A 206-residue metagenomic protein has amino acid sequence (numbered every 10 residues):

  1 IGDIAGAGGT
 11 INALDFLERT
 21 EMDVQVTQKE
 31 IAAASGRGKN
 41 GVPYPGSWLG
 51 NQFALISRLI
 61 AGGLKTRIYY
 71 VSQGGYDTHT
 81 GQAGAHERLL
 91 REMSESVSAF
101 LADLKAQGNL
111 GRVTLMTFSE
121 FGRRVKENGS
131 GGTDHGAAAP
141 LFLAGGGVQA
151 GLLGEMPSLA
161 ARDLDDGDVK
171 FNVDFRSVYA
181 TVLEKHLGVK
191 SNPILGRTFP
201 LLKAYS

Functional and structural regions predicted by a protein language model:
I1-A106, K126, P140-S206: Feature for exported/extracytoplasmic and membrane-associated proteins, marking the mature portion
R67-Y69, G111-T114: Residue-level recognition of the N-termini of beta-strands and the immediately preceding loop/turn
V113-G122: Acidic/histidine-rich, metal-coordinating catalytic segments
G129-G132: Short proline/glycine-enriched turn/loop segments at secondary-structure junctions
H135-G136: Phosphate-handling catalytic cores of nucleic-acid transaction enzymes
